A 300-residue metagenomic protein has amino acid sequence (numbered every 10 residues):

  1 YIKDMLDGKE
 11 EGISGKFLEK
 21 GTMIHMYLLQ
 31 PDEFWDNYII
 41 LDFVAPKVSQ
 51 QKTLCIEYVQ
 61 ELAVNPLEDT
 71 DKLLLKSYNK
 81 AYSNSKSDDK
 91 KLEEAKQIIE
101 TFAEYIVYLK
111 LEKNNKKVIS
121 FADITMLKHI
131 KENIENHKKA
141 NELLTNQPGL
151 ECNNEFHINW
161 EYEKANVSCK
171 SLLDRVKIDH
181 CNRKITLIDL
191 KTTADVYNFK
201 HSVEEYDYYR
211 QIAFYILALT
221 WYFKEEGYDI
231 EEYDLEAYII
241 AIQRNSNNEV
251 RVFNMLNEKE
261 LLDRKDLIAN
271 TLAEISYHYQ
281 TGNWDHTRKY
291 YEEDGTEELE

Functional and structural regions predicted by a protein language model:
Y1-K170: Metal-dependent nuclease catalytic cores that hydrolyze phosphodiester bonds in DNA/RNA, characterized by
E19, S168-K170, D207-R210, F214 (+1 more regions): Short, well-structured alpha-helical interface segments that form or flank functional binding sites
M23, D174, R210-A218: Short amphipathic alpha-helical face segments that pack within enzyme cores and frequently flank/anchor catalytic
H25, R175, I268: A residue-level signal for conserved active-site and pocket-lining positions in enzyme catalytic cores
L28-E33, Y162, K177, T192-D195 (+1 more regions): Hydrophobic/aromatic-lined pockets within catalytic cores
L62-A63, L67, D71-L74, Y78-N79 (+2 more regions): Metal-dependent nuclease catalytic regions and adjoining charged, substrate-binding loops involved in nucleic-acid end
L143-P148, K177-I185, T220-Y233: Secondary-structure boundary elements
G149-E151, E155-Y209: Non-catalytic protein-protein interaction segments used by genome-maintenance enzymes to assemble and couple activities
